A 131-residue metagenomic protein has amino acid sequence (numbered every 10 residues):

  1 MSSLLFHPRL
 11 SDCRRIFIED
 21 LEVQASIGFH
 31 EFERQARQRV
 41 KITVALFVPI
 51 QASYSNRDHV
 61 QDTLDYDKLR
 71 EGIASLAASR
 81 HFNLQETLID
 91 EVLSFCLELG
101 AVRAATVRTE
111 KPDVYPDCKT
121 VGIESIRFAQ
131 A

Functional and structural regions predicted by a protein language model:
M1-A131: N-terminal, polar/charged subdomain of small-to-medium soluble alpha/beta proteins
